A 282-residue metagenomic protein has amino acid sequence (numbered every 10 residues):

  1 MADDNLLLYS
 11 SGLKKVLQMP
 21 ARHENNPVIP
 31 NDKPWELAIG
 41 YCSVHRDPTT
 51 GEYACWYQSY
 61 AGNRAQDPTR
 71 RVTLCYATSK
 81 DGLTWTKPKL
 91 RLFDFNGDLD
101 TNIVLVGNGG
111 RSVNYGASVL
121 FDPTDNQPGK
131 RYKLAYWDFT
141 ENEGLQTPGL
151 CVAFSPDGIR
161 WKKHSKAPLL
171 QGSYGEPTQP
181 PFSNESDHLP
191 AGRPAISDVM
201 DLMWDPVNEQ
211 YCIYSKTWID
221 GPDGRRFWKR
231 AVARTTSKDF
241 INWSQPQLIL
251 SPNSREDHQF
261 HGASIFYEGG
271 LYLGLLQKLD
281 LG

Functional and structural regions predicted by a protein language model:
M1-H258, F266-G282: Beta-rich carbohydrate-recognition and catalytic domains
